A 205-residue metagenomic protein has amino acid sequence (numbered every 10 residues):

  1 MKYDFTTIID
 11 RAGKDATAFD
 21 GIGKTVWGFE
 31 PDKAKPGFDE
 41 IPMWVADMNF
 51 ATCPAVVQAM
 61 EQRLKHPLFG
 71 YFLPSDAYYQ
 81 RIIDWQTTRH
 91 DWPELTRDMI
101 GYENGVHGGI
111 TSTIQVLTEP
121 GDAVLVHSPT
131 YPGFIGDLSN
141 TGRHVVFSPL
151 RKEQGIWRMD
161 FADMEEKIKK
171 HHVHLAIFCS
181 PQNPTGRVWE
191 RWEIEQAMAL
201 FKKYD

Functional and structural regions predicted by a protein language model:
K2, D10-G105, S112: N-terminal small-domain helix-loop-helix segment of the aminotransferase-like
K2-Y3, R158: Low-complexity, intrinsically disordered regions enriched in charged/polar residues
F69-Y204: Conserved core of the PLP fold type I
